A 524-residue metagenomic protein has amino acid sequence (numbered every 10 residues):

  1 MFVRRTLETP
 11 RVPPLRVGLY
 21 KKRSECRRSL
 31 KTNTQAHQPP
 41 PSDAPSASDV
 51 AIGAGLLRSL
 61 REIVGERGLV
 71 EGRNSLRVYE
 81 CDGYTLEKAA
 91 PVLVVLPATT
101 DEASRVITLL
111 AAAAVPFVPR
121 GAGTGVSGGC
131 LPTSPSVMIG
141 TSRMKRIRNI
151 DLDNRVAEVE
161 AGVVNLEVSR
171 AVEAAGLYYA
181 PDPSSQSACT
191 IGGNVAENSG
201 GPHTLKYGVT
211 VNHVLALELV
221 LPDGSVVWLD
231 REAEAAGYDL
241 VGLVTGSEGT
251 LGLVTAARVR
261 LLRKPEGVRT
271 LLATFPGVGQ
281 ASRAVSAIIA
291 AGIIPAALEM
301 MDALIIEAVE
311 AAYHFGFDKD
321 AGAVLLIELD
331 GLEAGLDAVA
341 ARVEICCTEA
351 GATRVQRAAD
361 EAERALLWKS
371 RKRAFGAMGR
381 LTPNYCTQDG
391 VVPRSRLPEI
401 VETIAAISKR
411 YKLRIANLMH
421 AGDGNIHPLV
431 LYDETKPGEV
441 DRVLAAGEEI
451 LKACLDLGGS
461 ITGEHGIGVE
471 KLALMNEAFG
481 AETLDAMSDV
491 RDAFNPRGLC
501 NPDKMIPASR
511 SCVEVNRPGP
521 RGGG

Functional and structural regions predicted by a protein language model:
M1-N33: Intrinsic disorder/low-complexity segments
C26, L30-T108, G125-R155, S184 (+4 more regions): N-terminal flexible segment immediately upstream of the FAD-binding catalytic core in FAD-dependent oxidoreductases
G65-E66, L455-I467, R491-D492, P496-C500: Alpha-helix capping/hinge segments and adjacent helical runs
E71-E80, L262-R263, R269-A446, A453 (+1 more regions): C-terminal substrate-recognition/cap domain of FAD-linked oxidoreductases
S127-K145, E173-L177, G200-V211, A257-R263 (+3 more regions): A glycine- and small-aliphatic-rich helix-loop capping segment at beta-alpha/alpha-beta transitions that lines
R146-I150, A157-M301, C500, N516-G524: FAD-binding subdomain of flavoenzyme oxidoreductases
L472-G524: Activity-critical C-terminal alpha-helical subdomain
